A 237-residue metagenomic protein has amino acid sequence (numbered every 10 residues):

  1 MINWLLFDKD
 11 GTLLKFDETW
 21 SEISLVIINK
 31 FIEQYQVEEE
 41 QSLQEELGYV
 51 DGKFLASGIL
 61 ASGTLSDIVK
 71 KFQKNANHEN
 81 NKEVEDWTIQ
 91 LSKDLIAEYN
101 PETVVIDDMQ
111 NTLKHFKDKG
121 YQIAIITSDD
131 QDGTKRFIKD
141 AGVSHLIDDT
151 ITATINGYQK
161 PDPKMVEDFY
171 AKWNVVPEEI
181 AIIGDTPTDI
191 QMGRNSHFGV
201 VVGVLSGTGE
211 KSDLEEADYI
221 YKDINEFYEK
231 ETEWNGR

Functional and structural regions predicted by a protein language model:
M1-L5, E18, E33, Q110-K117 (+2 more regions): Asp-based, Mg2+/Mn2+-dependent phosphohydrolase catalytic module
I2-D107, K119: N-terminal helical cap/lid subdomain that shapes the substrate entry/recognition surface in HAD-like hydrolases
T12, T127-D129: Conserved phosphate-coupling serine/threonine residues in phosphotransfer and NTP-handling enzymes
L60, T64, V104, I126 (+2 more regions): Residues that cap or flank secondary-structure elements
